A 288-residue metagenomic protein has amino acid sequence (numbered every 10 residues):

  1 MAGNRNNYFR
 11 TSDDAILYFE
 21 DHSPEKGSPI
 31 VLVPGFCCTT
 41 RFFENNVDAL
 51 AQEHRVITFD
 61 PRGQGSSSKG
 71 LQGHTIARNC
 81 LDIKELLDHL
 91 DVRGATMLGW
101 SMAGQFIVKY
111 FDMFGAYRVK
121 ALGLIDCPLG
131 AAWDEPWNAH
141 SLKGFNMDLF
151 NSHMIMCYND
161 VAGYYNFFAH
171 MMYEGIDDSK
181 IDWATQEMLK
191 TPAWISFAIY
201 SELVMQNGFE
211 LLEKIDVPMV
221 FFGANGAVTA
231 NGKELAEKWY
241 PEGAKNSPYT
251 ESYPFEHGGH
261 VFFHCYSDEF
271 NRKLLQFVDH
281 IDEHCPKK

Functional and structural regions predicted by a protein language model:
T11-Q72: Conserved HGGG/HGGXW glycine-rich cap/lid loop of the alpha/beta-hydrolase fold
S12, D48, I57-M102, M113-G115 (+1 more regions): Active-site loop/oxyanion-hole signature of alpha/beta-hydrolase fold enzymes
L32-G35, S101, A224: Glycine-rich His-Gly loop
C37, P61-G65, G104, L129 (+1 more regions): Alpha/beta-hydrolase active-site loop signature
V108-M113, Y117-I155: Flexible "cap/lid" loop of the alpha/beta hydrolase fold
W133-H140, I155-K214: Conserved alpha/beta-hydrolase catalytic His-Asp/Glu region
D216-G258: Conserved loop-alpha-helix segment in the C-terminal half of the alpha/beta-hydrolase fold that carries the catalytic
S247-K288: Catalytic active-site module of serine/aspartate enzymes centered on a nucleophile-bearing elbow/loop
